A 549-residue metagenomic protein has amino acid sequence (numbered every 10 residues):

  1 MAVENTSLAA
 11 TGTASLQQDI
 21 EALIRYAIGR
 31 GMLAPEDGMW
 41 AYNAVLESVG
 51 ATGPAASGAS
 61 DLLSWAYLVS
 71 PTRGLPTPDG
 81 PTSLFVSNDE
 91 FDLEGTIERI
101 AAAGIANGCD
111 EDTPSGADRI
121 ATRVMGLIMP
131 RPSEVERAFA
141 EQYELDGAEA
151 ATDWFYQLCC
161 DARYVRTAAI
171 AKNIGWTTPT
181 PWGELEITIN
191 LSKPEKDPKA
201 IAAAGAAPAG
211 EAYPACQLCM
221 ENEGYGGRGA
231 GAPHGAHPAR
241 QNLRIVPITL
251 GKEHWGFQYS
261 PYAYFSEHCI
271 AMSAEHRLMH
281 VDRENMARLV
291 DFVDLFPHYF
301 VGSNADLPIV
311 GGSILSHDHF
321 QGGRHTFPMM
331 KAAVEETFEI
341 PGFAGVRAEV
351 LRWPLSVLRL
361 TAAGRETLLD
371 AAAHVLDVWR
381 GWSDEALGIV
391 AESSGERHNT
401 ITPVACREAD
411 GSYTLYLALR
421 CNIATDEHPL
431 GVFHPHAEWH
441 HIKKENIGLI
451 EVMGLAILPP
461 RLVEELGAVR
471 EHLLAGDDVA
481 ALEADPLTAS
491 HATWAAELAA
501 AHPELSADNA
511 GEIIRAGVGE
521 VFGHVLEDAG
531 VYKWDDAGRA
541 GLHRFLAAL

Functional and structural regions predicted by a protein language model:
M1-A232, G411, Y416-L549: Sequence termini and other peripheral, non-core segments
W176, Y259-P261, G311: Beta-strand elements of modular eukaryotic interaction domains
P179, V310-L315: Short glycine-biased active-site loop of nucleotidyltransferases that positions the nucleotide triphosphate and helps
S192, D306-P308: Active-site beta-loop-alpha junctions enriched in small/polar residues
G226-A305, T326, G345-G476: Catalytic residues for metal-mediated phosphoryl-transfer on nucleic acids/nucleotides
I314-F327: Histidine-centered catalytic micro-motifs
K331-R352: Functional transmembrane or membrane-interface alpha-helices that line membrane-embedded catalytic, ligand-binding
